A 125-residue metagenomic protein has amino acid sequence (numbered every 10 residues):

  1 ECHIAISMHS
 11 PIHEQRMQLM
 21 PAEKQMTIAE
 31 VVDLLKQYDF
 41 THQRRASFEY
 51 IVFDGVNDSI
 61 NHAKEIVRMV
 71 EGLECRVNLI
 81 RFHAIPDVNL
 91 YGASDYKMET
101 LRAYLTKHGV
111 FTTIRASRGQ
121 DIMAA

Functional and structural regions predicted by a protein language model:
E1-H108, T113: Conserved AdoMet/S-adenosylmethionine-binding subsite of the radical SAM
A116: Short loop/edge segments at beta-strand edges and connector loops that shape dinucleotide/nucleotide cofactor-binding
G119-A125: Radical SAM enzyme core and accessory elements
